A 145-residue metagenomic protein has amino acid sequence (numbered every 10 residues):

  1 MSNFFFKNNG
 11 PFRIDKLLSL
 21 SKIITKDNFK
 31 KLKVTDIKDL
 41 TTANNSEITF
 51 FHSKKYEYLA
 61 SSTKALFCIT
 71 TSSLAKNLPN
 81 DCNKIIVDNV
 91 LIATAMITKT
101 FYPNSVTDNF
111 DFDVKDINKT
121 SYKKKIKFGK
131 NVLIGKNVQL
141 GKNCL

Functional and structural regions predicted by a protein language model:
M1-L145: Domain-scale signature associated with acetyltransferase and cell-envelope carbohydrate enzymes
